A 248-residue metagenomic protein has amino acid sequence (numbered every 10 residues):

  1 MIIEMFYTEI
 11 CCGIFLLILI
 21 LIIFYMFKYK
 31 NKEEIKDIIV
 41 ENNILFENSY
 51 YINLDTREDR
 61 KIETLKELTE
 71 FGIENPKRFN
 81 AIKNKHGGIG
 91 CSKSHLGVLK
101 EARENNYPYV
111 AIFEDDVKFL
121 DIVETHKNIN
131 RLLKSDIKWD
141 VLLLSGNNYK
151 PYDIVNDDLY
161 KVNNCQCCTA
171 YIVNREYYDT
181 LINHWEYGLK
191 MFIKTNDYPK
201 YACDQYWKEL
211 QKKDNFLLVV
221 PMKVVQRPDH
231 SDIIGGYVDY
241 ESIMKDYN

Functional and structural regions predicted by a protein language model:
M1-M5: Short, strongly hydrophobic alpha-helical membrane anchors
F6-F113, V117-N248: An acidic/histidine-cluster motif and surrounding catalytic segment that typifies divalent-metal-assisted enzyme active
